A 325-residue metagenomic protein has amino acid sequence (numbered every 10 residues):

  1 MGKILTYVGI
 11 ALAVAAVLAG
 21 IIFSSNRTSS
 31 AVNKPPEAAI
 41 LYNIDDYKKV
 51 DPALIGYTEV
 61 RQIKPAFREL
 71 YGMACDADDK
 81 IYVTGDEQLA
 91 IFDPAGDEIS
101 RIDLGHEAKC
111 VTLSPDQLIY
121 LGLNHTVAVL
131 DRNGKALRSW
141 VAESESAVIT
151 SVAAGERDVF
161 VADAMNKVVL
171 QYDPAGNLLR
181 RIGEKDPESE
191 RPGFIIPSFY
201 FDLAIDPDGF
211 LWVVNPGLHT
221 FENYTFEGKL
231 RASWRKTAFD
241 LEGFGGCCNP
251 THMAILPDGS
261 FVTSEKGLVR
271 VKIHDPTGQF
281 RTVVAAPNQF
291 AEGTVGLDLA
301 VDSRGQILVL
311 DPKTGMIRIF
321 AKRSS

Functional and structural regions predicted by a protein language model:
G2-S325: Eukaryotic scaffold repeat domains enriched in small/polar residues
